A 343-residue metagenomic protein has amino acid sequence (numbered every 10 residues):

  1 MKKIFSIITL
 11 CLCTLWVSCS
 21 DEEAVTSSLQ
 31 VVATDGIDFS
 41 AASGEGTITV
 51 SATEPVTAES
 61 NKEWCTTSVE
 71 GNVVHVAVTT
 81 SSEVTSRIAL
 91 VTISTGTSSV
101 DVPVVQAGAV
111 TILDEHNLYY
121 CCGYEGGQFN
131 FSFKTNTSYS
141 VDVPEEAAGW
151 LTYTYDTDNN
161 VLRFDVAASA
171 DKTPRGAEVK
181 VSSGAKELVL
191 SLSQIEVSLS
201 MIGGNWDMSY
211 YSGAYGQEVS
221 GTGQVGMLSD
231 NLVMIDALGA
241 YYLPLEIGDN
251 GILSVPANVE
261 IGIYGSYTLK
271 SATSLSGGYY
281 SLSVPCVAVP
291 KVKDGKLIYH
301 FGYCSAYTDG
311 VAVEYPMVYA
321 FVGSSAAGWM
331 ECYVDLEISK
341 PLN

Functional and structural regions predicted by a protein language model:
M1-I4: Positively charged n-region of N-terminal signal peptides that target proteins for export
S6-S40, T66, G96-P103, A107 (+2 more regions): Bacterial Sec-dependent N-terminal signal peptides
D21-T49, I112-F131: Beta-sheet-dominated interaction scaffolds and their linkers
G36, E45-A77, T135-R163: Surface-exposed binding patches on compact interaction domains or structured appendages
I48, A58, V74-V78, V91-I93 (+6 more regions): Fold-core signature of tandem repeat domains
T85-R87, G127, R175, S200-D207: A glycine-anchored, Pro-Gly-centered beta-turn/N-cap motif
T85-T97, K172-A185: A short beta-strand micro-motif common to beta-rich folds, especially ectodomain repeats
S193-N343: Ser/Thr/Gly/Pro-rich, low-complexity flexible regions
